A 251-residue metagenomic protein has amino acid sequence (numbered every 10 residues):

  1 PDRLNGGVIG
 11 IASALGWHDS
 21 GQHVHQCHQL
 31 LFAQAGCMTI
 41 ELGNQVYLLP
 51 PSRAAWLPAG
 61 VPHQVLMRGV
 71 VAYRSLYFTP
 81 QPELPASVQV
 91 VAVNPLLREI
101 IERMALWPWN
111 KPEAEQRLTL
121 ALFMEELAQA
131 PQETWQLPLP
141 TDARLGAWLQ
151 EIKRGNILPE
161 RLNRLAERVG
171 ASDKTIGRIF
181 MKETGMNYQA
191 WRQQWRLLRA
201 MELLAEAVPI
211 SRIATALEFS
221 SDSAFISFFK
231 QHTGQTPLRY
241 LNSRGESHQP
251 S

Functional and structural regions predicted by a protein language model:
P1-C37: Generic protein-terminus/edge-of-domain signal
N44-A59: Short acidic-glycine-tyrosine-enriched beta hairpin
S52, I176, F180, A224-F225 (+1 more regions): Short hydrophobic/aromatic patch on the recognition helix
G60-V88: Ligand-binding loop in jelly-roll beta-barrel domains
E83-K153: Amphipathic alpha-helical segments enriched in hydrophobic/aromatic residues interleaved with Lys/Arg
M104-P112, E126-T134, W148-R161, F180 (+4 more regions): Basic, amphipathic alpha-helical hairpins
N163, K182-I226, N242-S251: Terminal helix-turn-helix DNA-binding modules in bacterial transcription factors
E167, R178, K182, T215-A216 (+1 more regions): Alpha-helical residues within the helix-turn-helix
